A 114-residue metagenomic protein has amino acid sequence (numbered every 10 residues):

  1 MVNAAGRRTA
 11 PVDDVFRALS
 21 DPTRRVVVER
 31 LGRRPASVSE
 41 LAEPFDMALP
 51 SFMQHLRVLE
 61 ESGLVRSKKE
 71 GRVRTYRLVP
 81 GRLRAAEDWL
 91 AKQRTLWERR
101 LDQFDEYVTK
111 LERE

Functional and structural regions predicted by a protein language model:
M1-P11, E29, R84-E114: Amphipathic alpha-helical dimerization/coiled-coil segments that flank or bridge DNA-binding/regulatory modules
V2, A10-S51, V73-R84, D88: N-terminal helix-turn-helix DNA-binding core of bacterial DNA-binding proteins
L56-R57: Short, hydrophobic-biased segments on the C-terminal half of alpha helices that form "recognition helices"
E61-R77: Beta-hairpin "wing" of winged helix-turn-helix
